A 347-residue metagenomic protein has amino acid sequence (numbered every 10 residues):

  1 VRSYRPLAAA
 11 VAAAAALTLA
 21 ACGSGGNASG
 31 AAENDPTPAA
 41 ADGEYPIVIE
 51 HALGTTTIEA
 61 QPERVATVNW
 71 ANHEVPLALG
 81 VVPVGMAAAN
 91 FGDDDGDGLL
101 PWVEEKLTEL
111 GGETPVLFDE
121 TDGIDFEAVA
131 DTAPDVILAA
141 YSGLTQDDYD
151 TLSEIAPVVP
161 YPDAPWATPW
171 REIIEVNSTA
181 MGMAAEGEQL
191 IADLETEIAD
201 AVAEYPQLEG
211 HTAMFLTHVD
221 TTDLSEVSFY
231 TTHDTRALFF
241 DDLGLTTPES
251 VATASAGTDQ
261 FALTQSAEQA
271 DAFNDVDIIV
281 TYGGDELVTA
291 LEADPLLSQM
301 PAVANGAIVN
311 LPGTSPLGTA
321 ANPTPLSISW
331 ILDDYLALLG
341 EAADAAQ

Functional and structural regions predicted by a protein language model:
V1-V11: Bacterial N-terminal signal peptides that target proteins for export
L17-A21: C-terminal motif of bacterial Sec signal peptides marking the signal peptidase cleavage site
G23-G26: Bacterial signal peptide processing site
G30-V82, N90-D95, D334-Q347: Extracytoplasmic low-complexity, Pro/Thr/Ser/Ala/Gly-rich segments that lie immediately after a secretion/anchoring
T55, D147, T151-D223, A321-Q347: Extracytoplasmic substrate-binding proteins
H73-G123: A short, structured surface patch at a secondary-structure boundary
V227-F261: Alpha-helical, coiled-coil/dimerization segments enriched in small aliphatic residues
F273-Q347: Structured C-terminal subdomain patch of bacterial secreted/periplasmic proteins
